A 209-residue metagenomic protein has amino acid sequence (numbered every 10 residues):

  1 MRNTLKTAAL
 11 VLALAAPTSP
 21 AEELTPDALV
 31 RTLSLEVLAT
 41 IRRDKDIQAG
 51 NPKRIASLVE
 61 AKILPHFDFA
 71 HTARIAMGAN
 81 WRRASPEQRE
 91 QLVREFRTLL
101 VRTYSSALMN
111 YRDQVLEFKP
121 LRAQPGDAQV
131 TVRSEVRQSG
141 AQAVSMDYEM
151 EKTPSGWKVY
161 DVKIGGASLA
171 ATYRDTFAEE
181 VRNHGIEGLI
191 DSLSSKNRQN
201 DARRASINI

Functional and structural regions predicted by a protein language model:
M1-A8: Bacterial N-terminal signal peptides that target proteins for export
A15-T18: N-terminal signal peptide c-region/cleavage motif recognized by signal peptidases
E23-Y104: Early exported N-terminus immediately downstream of N-terminal targeting peptides
L24, R43-D46, G50-R54, R83-E87 (+7 more regions): Surface-exposed, polar/charged faces of alpha-helical domains in mature secreted/periplasmic/lumenal proteins
I47, K53-R54, V59-A61, P65-F67 (+7 more regions): Short leucine-rich amphipathic alpha-helices used at interfaces
R102-V144, K196-I209: Surface-exposed, charged secondary-structure patches
A143-A171: Short beta-strand edge/turn micro-motifs at domain boundaries
D161-I209: Low-complexity, intrinsically disordered terminal/linker segments enriched in charged and Gly/Pro repeats
